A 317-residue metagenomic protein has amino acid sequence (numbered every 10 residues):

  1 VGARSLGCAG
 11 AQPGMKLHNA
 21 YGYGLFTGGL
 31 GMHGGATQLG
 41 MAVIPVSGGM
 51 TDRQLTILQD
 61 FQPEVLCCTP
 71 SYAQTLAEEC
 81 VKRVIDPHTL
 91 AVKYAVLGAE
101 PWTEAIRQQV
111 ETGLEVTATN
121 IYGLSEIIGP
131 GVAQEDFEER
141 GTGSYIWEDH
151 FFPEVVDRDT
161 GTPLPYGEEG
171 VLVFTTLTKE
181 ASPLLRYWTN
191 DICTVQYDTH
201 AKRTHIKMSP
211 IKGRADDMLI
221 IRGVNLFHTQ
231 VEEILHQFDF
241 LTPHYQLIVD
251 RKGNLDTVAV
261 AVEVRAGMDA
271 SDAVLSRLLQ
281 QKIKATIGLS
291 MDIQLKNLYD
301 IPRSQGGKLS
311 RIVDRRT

Functional and structural regions predicted by a protein language model:
V1-G2, D159: Short acidic (Asp/Glu) patches
G2-M41: Conserved AMP-binding loop of ANL adenylate-forming enzymes
L39-T317: Active-site glycine/GP-rich loop and adjacent strand/helix microenvironment that borders small-molecule binding pockets
